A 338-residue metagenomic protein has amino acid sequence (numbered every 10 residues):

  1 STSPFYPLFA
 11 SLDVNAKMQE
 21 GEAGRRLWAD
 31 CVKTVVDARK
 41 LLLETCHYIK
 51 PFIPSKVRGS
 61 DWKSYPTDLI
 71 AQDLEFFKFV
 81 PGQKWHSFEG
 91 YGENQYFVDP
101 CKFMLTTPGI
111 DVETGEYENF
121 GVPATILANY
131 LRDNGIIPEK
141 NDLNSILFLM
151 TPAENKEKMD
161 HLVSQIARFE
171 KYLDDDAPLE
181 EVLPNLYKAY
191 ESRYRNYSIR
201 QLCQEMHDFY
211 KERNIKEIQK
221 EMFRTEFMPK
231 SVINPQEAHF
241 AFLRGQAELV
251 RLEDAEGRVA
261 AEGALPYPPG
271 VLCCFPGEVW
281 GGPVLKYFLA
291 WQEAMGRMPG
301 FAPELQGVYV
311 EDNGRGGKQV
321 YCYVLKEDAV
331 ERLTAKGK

Functional and structural regions predicted by a protein language model:
S1-A16: PLP-dependent aminotransferase class I/II
E22-K338: Non-catalytic terminal extensions of PLP-dependent enzymes
